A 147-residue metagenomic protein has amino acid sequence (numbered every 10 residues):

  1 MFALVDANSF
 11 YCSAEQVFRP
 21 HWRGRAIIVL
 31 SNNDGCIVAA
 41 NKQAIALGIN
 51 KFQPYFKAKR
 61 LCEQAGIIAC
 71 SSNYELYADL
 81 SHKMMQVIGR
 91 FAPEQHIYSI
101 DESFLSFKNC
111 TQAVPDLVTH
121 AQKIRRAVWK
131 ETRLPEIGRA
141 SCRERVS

Functional and structural regions predicted by a protein language model:
M1-I137, S141-R145: Gly/Gly-Pro- and Ser/Thr-rich, intrinsically disordered tail segments characteristic of DNA damage-repair and tolerance
